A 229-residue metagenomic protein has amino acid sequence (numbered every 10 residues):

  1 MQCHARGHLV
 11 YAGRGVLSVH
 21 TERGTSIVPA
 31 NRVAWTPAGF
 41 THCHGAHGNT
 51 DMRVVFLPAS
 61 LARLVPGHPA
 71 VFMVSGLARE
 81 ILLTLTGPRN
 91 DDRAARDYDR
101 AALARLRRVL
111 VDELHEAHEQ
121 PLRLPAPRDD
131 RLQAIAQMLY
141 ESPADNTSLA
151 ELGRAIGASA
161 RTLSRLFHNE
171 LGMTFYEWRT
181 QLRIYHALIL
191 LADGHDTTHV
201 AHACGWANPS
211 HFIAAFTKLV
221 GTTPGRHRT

Functional and structural regions predicted by a protein language model:
M1-V71: N-terminal regulatory/effector-sensing and dimerization cores that precede helix-turn-helix DNA-binding domains
N31, L163, F167, H211-F212 (+1 more regions): Short hydrophobic/aromatic patch on the recognition helix
P66-T84, R93: Aromatic/histidine-rich interaction motifs
H68, D91-I156, N169-Q181: Short, Lys/Arg-enriched, Trp-marked, Pro/Gly-tolerant hinge/linker segments that flank
L85, L139-P143, L190-G194: Short helix-to-turn junction characteristic of helix-turn-helix DNA-binding domains, especially the helix
N146-A150, N169-I213, T229: Terminal helix-turn-helix DNA-binding modules in bacterial transcription factors
R154, R165, N169, H202-A203 (+1 more regions): Alpha-helical residues within the helix-turn-helix
I213-T229: …primarily DNA-binding HTH/wHTH and HhH modules…
